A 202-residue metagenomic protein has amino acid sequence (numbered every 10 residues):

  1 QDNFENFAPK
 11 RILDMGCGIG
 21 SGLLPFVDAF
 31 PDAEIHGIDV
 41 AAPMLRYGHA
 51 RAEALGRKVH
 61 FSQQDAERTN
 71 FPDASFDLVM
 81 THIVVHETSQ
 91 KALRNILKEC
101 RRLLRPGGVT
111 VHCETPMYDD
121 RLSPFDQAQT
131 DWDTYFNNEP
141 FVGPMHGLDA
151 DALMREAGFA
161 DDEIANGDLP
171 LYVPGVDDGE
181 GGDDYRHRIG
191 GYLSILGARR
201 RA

Functional and structural regions predicted by a protein language model:
Q1-K10: Conserved alpha-helix/loop element of class I SAM-dependent methyltransferases that forms part of the SAM/SAH-binding
R11-D14, I19-R68: Class I SAM-dependent methyltransferase SAM/SAH-binding core
M44, I96, A150: Conserved short alpha-helix immediately C-terminal to the canonical SAM/SAH-binding motif I of Rossmann-like
E67-V79: A short acidic, Gly/Pro-enriched loop at the edge of an enzyme's catalytic core that lines a small-molecule cofactor
D77-K91: A short SAM/SAH-binding and catalytic strip from SAM-dependent methyltransferases
R94-P106: A short glycine-rich, Lys/Arg-flanked "PGG" loop and its adjoining helix->strand segment in the class I
V111-G175: C-terminal alpha-helical "lid/dimerization" subdomain adjacent to the S-adenosyl-L-methionine
A157-I164, D168-A202: Core SAM-dependent methyltransferase catalytic element
